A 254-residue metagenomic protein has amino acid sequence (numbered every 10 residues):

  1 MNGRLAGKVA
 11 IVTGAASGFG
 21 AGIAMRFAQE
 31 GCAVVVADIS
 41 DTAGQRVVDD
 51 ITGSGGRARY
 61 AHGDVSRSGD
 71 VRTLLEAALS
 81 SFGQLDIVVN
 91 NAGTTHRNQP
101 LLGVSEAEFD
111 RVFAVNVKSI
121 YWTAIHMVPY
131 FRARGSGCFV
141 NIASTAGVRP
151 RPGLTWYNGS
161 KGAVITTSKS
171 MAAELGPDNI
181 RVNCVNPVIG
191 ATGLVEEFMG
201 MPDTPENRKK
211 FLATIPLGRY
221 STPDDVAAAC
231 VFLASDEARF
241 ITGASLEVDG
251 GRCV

Functional and structural regions predicted by a protein language model:
G3-V35: Canonical Rossmann dinucleotide-binding motif of NAD(H)/NADP(H)-dependent dehydrogenases/reductases, specifically
R67, Y121, V128, C184 (+3 more regions): C-terminal helical subdomain
T95-N98, R149, C230-V231, T242-V254: Short C-terminal tail/terminal secondary-structure segment of NAD(P)H-dependent dehydrogenase/reductase domains
Q99-L101, S105-D110, F211: Substrate-binding pocket helix/loop in short-chain dehydrogenase/reductase
A124, S160, S168: Active-site helix of classical SDR
P129, A173-P177, R239: Alpha-helical segment proximal to the catalytic Tyr-Lys
S144: Residue(s) in the substrate-gating loop at a strand-loop-helix junction that position the organic substrate next
